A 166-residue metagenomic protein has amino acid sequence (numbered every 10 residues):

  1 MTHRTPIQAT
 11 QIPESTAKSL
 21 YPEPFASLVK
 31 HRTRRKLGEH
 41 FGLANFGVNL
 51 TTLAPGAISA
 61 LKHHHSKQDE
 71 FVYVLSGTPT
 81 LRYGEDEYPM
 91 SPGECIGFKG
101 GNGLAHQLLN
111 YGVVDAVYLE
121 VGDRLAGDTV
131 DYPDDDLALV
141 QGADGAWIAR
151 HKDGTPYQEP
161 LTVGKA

Functional and structural regions predicted by a protein language model:
M1-N45, Y132-A166: A short, N-terminal "cap"/entry segment at the start of jelly-roll beta-barrel domains of the cupin/DSBH fold
H31-K36, N49-H65: Conserved short histidine dyad/triad with adjacent acidic residue
A44, R82-D86: Short strand-coil-strand connectors
L50-A54, H65-R82, V121-L125: Short, conserved beta-strand element in jelly-roll/cupin
G56, P79, G101-L104: Short beta->alpha connector loops
E85-G100: Short acidic-glycine-tyrosine-enriched beta hairpin
G100-D128: Ligand-binding loop in jelly-roll beta-barrel domains
